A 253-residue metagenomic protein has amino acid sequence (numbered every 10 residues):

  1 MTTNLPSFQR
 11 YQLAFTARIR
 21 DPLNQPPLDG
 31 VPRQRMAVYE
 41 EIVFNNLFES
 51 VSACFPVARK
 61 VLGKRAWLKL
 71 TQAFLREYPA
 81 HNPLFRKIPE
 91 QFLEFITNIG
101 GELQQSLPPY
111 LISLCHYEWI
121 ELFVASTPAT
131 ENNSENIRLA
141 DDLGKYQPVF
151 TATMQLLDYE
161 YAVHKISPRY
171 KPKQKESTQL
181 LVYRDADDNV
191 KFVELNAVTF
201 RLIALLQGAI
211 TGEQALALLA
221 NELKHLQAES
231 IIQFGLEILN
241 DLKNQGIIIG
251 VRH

Functional and structural regions predicted by a protein language model:
M1-L139, V193-H253: Long, charge-rich, low-complexity alpha-helical segments
L122-Y170: A glycine-rich beta-turn/hairpin centered on an aromatic-Pro dipeptide
K145, D188, K243: Residue-level signal for pocket-adjacent positions within structured domains
V149-G208: Low-complexity, glycine/alanine/valine/leucine- and proline-rich hydrophobic stretches
